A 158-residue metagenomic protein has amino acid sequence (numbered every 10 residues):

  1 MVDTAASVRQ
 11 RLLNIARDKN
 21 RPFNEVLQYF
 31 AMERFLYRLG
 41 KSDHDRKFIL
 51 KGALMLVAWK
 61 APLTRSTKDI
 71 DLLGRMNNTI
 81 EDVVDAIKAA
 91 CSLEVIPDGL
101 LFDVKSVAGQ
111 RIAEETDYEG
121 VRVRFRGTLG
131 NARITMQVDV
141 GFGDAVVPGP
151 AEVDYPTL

Functional and structural regions predicted by a protein language model:
M1-L158: Compositionally biased terminal segments of proteins
